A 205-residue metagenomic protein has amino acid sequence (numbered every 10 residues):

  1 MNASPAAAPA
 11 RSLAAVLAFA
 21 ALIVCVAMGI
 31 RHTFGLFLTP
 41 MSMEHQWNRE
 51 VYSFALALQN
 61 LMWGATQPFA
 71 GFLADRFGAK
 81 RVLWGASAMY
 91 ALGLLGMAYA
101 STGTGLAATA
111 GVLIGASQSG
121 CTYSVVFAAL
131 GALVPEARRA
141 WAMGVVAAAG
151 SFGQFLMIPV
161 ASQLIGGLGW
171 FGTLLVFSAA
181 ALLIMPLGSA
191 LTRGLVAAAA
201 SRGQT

Functional and structural regions predicted by a protein language model:
A10-T33: Pair of pore-lining "gating" transmembrane helices in MFS-fold secondary transporters
H32, N60-P68, Q154-F155: Residue-level signature of mid-helix packing/kink "hotspots" within the transmembrane helices of 12-pass Major
L36-G64: Extracellular/periplasmic helix-loop-helix junction of adjacent transmembrane segments in MFS-like secondary
A65-T104: Conserved MFS/SLC helix-loop-helix module at the cytosolic interface between two early adjacent transmembrane helices
S87, A91-L94, T109-A110, S178-M185: A generic transmembrane-helix signature of 12-TM secondary carrier transporters
A110-A148: Cytoplasmic helix-loop-helix junction between adjacent transmembrane helices in 12-TM secondary transporters
V146-A197: Helix-loop-helix hairpin linking two adjacent transmembrane segments in secondary transporters
